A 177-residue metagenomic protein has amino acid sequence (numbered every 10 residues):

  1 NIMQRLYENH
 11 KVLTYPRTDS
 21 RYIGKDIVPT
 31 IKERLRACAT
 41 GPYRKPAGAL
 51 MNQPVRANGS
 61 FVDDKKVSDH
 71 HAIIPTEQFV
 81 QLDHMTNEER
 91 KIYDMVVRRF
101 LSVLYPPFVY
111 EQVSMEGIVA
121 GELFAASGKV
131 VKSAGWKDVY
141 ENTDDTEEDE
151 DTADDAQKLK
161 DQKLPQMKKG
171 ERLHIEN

Functional and structural regions predicted by a protein language model:
N1-K65: Extended, well-ordered alpha-helical scaffold/bundle regions in very large, multi-domain proteins
N1-Q4, T40, D64, L82-N177: Long, highly charged, low-complexity internal segments
N9, Y15-T18, I74-T76, I118-A120 (+1 more regions): Generic beta-strand/beta-sheet core signal
K11, Q78, V97-R98: Residue-level marker of positions within ordered structural domains that often coincide with functionally constrained
T14-D19, H70-H84, N177: Short hinge/gating elements
T18-S20, I27, Q78, P106-Y110: Short capping/connector residues at structural and topological boundaries
K25-K32, H70, N87-R90, D94: Amphipathic alpha-helical transducer elements in NTP-driven molecular machines
F61-P75, R172-I175: Active-site-adjacent bridging/hinge elements
